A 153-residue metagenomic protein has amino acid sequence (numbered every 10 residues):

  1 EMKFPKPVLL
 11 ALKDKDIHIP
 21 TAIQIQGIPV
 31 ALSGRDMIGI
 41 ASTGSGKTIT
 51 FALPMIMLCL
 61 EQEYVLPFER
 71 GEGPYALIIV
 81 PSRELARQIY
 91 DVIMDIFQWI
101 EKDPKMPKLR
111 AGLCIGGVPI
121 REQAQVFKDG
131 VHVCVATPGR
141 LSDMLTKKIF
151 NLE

Functional and structural regions predicted by a protein language model:
E1-I40, T50, M57: Conserved pre-motif I regulatory segment
P7-L10, I17, Y64-T146: Conserved nucleic-acid-binding Ia/Ib motif block in the N-terminal RecA-like helicase ATPase lobe
Q24, T43, A136-R140: Beta-edge loop/turn motif
P29-V30, P54, P81, V131: Short, proline-centered helix/strand-breaking motifs
S45-T48: Conserved lysine of the Walker
P54-Q62: Conserved structural elements of the adenylate-forming
F150-E153: Post-DEXD/H (motif II) to motif III coupling segment of the RecA-like Helicase ATP-binding lobe
